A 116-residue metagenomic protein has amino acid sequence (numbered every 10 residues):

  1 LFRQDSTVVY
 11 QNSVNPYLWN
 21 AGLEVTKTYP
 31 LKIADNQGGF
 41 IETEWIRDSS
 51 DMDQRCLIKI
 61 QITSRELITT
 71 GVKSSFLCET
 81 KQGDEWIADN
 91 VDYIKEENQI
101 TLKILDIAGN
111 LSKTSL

Functional and structural regions predicted by a protein language model:
L1-L116: Ser/Thr-rich, low-complexity intrinsically disordered terminal regions
